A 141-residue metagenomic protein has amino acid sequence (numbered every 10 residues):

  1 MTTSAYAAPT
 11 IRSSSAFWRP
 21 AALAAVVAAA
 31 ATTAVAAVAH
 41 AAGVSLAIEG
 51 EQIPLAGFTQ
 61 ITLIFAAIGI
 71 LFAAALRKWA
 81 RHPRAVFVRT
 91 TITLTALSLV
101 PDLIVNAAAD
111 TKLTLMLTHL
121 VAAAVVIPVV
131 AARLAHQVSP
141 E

Functional and structural regions predicted by a protein language model:
M1-F17: Short, Lys/Arg-rich, polar N-terminal cytosolic tail immediately upstream of the first transmembrane signal-anchor
S14, D110-V130: Helix-rich interaction surfaces within compact, conserved domain-sized segments that mediate assembly or partner
F17, G50, A67, A74-T95: Internal alpha-helical transmembrane segments of multi-pass membrane proteins
W18, A29-L55: Membrane-helix boundary elements
P20-V27, A123-E141: Membrane-water interface at the C-terminal end of transmembrane alpha helices
A21, A25-A29, T33, T62-I70 (+4 more regions): Alpha-helical transmembrane spans of integral membrane proteins, capturing the lipid-embedded, hydrophobic core of TM
V35-G43, A73, R77, V130-A135: Membrane-water interface at transmembrane helix exits
V100-T114: Membrane-helix boundary connector in multi-pass membrane proteins
